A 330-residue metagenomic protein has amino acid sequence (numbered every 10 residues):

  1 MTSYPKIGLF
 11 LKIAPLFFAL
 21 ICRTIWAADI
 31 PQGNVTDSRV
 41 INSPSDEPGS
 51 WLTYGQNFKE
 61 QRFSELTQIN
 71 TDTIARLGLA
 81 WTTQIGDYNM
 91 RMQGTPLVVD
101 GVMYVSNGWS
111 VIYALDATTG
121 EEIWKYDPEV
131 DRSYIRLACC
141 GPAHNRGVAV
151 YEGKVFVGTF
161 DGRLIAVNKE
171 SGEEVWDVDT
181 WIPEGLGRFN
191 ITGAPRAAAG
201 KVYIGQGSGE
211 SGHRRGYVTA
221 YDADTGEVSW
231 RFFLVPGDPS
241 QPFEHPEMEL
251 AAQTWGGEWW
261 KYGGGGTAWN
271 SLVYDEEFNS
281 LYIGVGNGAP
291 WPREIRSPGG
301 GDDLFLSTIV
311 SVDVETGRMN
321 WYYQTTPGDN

Functional and structural regions predicted by a protein language model:
M1-F10: N-terminal secretory signal peptides that target proteins for export/translocation
K12-T24: Bacterial N-terminal signal peptides
A28-L79, D238-M248: Blade/loop signatures of beta-propeller domains
P44, S211-R214, D222, G265 (+2 more regions): Active-site-proximal structural scaffolding
W51, K59, E65, I85 (+4 more regions): Acidic, proline/glycine-rich low-complexity intrinsically disordered segments
W51-G55, R91-V111, L137-R163, R188-S211 (+2 more regions): Repeat-blade elements of multi-bladed beta-propeller folds
F63, L115, H213-R214, P292-E294: Short glycine-/acidic-enriched loop or helix-start segments at secondary-structure transitions that form or flank
D72-G86, I112-C139, Y151, R163-L186 (+3 more regions): Extracytoplasmic/lumenal domain signature
